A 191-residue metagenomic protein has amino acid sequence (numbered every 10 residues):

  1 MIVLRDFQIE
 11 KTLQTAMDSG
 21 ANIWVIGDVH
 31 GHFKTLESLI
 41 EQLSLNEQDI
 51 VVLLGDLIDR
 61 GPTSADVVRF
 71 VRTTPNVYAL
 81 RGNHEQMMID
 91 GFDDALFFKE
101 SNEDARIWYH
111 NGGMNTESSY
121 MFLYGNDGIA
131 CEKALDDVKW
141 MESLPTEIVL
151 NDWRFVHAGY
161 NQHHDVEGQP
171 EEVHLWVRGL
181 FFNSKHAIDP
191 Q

Functional and structural regions predicted by a protein language model:
M1-I23: Acidic, histidine-bearing metal-coordination/catalytic regions of metal-dependent phosphoesterases
M1-R5, F70, S101, A105-Y124: Short, charge-rich amphipathic segments
I2, N22, I26, G31-R106: Core catalytic region of metal-dependent phosphoesterases/phosphodiesterases, especially metallo-beta-lactamase-like
E10-L13, E37-I40, S64-V67, M141-S143 (+1 more regions): A generic local structural motif
K11-S19, L43-S44, R69-V71, T146-V149: A short acidic-Thr-Gly-centered motif at the start of a beta-strand
A16, I50, E172-V173: Extended hydrophobic/Leu-rich segments
A16-M17, S101, K133, Q169: Intrinsically disordered, low-complexity regions enriched in Ser/Pro/Gly/Gln/His and often acidic
H110-Q191: Acidic, His/Gly-enriched loop-helix segments that form or flank divalent-metal centers in metallo-dependent hydrolases
